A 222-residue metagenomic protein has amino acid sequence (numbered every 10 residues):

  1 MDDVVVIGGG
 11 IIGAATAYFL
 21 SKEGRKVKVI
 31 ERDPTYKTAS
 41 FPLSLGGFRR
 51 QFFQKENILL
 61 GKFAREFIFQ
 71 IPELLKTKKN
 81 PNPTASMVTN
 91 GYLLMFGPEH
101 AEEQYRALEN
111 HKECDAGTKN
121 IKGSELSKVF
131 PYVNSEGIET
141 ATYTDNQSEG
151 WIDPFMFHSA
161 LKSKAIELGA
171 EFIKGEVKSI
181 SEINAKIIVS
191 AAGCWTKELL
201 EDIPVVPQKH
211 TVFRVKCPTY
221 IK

Functional and structural regions predicted by a protein language model:
M1-D2, S181-I187: Core beta-strand elements of the Rossmann-like FAD/NAD(P) dinucleotide-binding domain in flavoenzyme oxidoreductases
D2-K28: N-terminal Rossmann-like FAD-binding beta1-loop-alpha1 element of flavoenzymes
Y18, K22, S159, S163 (+2 more regions): Short, well-ordered alpha-helices that flank and scaffold nucleotide-derived cofactor binding pockets
S21-F41: Glycine-rich FAD pyrophosphate-binding loop
K37, A185-K222: Central helical "cap/lid" subdomain
L45-V129: Dinucleotide-binding Rossmann-like beta1-alpha1 core, especially the glycine-rich loop that anchors the ADP
Q70, M95-L168, I173-K174: Flavin (FAD/FMN) cofactor-binding and adjacent substrate-gating region of FAD-dependent oxidoreductase domains
G175-I180: Conserved SAM/SAH-binding loop
